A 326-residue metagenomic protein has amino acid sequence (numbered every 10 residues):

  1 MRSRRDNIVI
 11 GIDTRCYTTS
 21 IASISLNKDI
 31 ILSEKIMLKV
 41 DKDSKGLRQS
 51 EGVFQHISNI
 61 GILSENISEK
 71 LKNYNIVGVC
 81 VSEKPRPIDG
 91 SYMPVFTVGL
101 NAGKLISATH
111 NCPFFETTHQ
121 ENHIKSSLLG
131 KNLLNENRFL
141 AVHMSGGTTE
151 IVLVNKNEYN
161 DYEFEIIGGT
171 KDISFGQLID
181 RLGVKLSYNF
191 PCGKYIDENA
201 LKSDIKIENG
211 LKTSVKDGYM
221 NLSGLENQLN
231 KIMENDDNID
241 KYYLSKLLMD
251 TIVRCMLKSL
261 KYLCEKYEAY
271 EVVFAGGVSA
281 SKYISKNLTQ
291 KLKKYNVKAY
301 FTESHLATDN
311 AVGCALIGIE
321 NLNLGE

Functional and structural regions predicted by a protein language model:
M1-D6, C112-L140, L316-G318: Conserved phosphate-binding catalytic cores of ATP/NTP-utilizing and phosphoryl-transfer enzymes
R2-I31, R138-N155: Gly/Thr-rich phosphate-binding beta-strand-loop-beta motif of the actin/hexokinase/Hsp70
R15-F54, N160-I166, F301: Short glycine-rich, Thr/Ser-proximal phosphate-binding strand/loop in the N-terminal lobe of ATP-dependent enzymes
I36, Q55-K70, C255-S259: Short, well-ordered amphipathic alpha-helical segments that serve as non-catalytic structural scaffolds within diverse
E65-G103, A108: Short beta-strand-loop/turn "lid" adjacent to the catalytic site in phosphate-handling enzymes
E121, N155-D204, K231-D236: Glycine-rich phosphate-binding loop plus the immediately following alpha-helix
H123-S126, T302-E326: Glycine-rich phosphate-binding/hydrolytic loop that grips phosphoryl groups
E198-V272, V278-V297, F301, I319-G325: A contiguous, well-structured pocket-lining segment that forms one wall/lid of small-molecule binding clefts in soluble
